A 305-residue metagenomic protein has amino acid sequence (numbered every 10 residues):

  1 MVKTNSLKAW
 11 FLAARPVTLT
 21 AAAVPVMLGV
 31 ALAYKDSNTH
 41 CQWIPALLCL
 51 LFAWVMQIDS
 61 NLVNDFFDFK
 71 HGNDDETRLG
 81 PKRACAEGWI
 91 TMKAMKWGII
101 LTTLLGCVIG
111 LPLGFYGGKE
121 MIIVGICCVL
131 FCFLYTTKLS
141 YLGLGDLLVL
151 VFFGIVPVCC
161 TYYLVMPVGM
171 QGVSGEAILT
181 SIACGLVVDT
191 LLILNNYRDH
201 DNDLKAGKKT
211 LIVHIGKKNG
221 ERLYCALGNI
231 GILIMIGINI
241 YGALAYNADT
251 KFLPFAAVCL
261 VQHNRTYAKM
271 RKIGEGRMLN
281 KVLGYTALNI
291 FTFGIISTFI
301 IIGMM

Functional and structural regions predicted by a protein language model:
M1-I44, L48, L142-G145, P167: Topogenic membrane-insertion module of multi-pass membrane proteins
T20-G29, L148-Y162, C184, V213-K217 (+1 more regions): Small-residue-rich segments of transmembrane alpha-helices in multi-pass membrane proteins, especially helix faces
M27, N38-V63, I122-F133, G172-L194: Membrane-embedded alpha-helical segments that form the functional core of polytopic membrane enzymes, especially those
V55-L79, T190-I212: Acidic (Asp/Glu-rich) catalytic motifs at the cytosolic membrane interface
E76-Y116, K208-A245, A287-L288: Multi-pass membrane catalytic core of lipid/isoprenoid biosynthesis enzymes
R83-G169: Intramembrane alpha-helical segments
L150-H200, K218-E221: Functional transmembrane core segments of multi-pass inner-membrane proteins
I240-G303: Extended hydrophobic alpha-helices typical of membrane-associated regions
